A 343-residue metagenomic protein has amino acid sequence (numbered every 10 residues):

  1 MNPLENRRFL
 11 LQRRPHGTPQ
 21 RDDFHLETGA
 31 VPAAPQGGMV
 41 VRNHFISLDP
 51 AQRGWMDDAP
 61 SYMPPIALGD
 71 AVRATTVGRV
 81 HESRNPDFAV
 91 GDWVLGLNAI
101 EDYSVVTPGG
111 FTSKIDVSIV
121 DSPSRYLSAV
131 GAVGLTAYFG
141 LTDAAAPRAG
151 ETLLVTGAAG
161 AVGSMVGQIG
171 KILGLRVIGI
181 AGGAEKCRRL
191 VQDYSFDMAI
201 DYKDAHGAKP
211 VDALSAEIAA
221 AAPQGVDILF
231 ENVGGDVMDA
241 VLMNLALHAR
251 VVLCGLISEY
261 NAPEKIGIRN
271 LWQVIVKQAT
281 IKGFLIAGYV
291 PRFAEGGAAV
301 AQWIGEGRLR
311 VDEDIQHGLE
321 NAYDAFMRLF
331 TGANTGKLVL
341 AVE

Functional and structural regions predicted by a protein language model:
N2-L4, V290-E343: C-terminal hydrophobic helical "lid"/dimerization subdomain of Rossmann-like NAD(P)H-dependent oxidoreductases
A30-L48, M56-I100: Glycine-rich beta-strand-centered segment in the early N-terminal region that forms part of a ligand/cofactor-binding
V72-R79, D87-G157: NAD(P)H dinucleotide-binding glycine-rich loop of Rossmann-like/cofactor-binding domains, especially the beta1-alpha1
V133-T136, A161-V162, D236-V237: Hydrophobic/small residue at the entry helix of a nucleotide-binding pocket
G157-A158, V233: NAD(P)H cofactor-binding loop motif with strongest signal on the N-terminal glycine-rich segment
A159, G163, G167: N-terminal Rossmann NAD(P)H-binding glycine-rich loop of SDR-like oxidoreductase domains
K171-D236, A287: Adenosine-nucleotide cofactor-binding segment
L173, D236-L309, V342-E343: Glycine-rich phosphate-binding loop and adjacent beta-alpha segment of Rossmann(oid) nucleotide-cofactor-binding
